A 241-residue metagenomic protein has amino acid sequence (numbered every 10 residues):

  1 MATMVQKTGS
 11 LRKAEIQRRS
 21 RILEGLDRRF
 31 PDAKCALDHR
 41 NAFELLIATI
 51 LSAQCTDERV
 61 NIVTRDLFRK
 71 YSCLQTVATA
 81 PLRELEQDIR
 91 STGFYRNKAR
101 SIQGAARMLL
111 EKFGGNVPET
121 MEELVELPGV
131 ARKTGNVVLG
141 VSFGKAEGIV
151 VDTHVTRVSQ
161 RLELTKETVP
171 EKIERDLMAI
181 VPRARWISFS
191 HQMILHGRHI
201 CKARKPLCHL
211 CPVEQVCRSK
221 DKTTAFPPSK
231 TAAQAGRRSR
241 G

Functional and structural regions predicted by a protein language model:
T3-K230: Catalytic cores of DNA base-excision repair glycosylases
G236-G241: Long, low-complexity, intrinsically disordered segments
